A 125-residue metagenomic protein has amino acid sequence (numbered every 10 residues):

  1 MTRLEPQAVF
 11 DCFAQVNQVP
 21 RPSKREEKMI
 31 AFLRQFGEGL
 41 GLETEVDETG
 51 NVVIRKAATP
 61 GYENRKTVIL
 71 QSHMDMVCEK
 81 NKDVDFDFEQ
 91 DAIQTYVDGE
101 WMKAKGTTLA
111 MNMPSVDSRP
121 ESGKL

Functional and structural regions predicted by a protein language model:
T2-K24: N-terminal capping segment at the start of a domain
R3, L40, N81-D83: Intrinsically disordered, low-complexity boundary segments flanking structured domains
F10-A14, R34, V116-G123: Predominant activation on well-ordered alpha-helical scaffold segments within soluble catalytic domains
V16-V19, L40, L125: Change "in soluble alpha/beta enzymes" to "in soluble alpha/beta proteins
V19-R21, K56, S72, G106: Short glycine-centered, acidic/aromatic-flanked micro-motifs in structured strand/loop junctions that mark active-site
P22-K66: A non-catalytic alpha/beta surface segment that caps or lines the substrate-entry region of metallo-dependent hydrolase
Y62-L125: Active-site metal-coordination/substrate-binding segment of hydrolases, especially metallo-dependent peptidases
